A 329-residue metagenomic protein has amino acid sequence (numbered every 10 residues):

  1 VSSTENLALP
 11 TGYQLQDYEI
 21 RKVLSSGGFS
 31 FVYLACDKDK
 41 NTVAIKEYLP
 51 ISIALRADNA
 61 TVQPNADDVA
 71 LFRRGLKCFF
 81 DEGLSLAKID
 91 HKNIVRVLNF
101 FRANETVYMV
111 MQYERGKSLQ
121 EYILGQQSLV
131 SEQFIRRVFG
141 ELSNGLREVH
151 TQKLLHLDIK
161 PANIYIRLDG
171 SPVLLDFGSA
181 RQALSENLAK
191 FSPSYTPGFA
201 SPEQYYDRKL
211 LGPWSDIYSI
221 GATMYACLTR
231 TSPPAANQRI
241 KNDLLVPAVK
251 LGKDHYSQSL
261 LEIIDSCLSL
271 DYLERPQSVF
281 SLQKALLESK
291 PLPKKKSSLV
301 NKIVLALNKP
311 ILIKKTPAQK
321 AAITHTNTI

Functional and structural regions predicted by a protein language model:
R21-G27, V32: Protein kinase glycine-rich loop
A57-K88: AlphaC helix of the eukaryotic protein kinase fold
F100: Activation-segment/catalytic-loop signature of the eukaryotic protein kinase fold
N104-S118, Y122: Conserved short submotifs of the Hanks-type protein kinase catalytic core that shape the nucleotide-binding pocket
V138-F139: Activation segment signature within eukaryotic-like protein kinase domains
L142-L154: Protein kinase catalytic-loop region centered on the HRD/HxD motif
G198-K294: C-terminal lobe helix-coil module of Hanks-type protein kinase domains
